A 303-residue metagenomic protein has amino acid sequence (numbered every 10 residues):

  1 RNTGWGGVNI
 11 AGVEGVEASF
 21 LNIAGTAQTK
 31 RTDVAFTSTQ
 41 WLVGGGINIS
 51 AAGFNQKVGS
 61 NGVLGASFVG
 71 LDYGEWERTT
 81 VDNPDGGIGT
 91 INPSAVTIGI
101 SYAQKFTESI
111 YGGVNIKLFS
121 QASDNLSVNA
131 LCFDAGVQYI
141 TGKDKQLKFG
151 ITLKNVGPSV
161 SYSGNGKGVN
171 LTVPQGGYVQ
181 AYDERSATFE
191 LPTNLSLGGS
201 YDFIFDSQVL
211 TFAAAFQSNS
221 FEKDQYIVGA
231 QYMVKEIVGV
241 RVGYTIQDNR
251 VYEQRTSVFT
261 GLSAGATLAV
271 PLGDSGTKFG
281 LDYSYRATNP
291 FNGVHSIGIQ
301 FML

Functional and structural regions predicted by a protein language model:
R1-L303: Subset of outer-membrane beta-barrel
